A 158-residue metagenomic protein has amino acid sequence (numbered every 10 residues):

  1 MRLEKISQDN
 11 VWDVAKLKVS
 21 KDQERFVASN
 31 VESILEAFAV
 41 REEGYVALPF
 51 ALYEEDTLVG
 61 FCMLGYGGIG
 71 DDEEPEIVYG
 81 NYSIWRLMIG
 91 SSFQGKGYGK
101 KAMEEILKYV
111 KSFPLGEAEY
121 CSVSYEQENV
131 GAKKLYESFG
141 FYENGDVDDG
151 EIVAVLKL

Functional and structural regions predicted by a protein language model:
M1-R2: Extreme N-terminal starter segment of soluble prokaryotic enzymes
K5-S92, Y109-L115, G145-D148: Acetyl-CoA-dependent GNAT
G90-S92, K96, Q127-E128: Active-site acidic-Proline motif in GNAT/NAT acetyltransferases
F93, G97-E105: Conserved acetyl-CoA pyrophosphate-binding loop and the N-cap/start of the following alpha-helix in GNAT-like
K100, E126-G145: Conserved active-site alpha-helix within GNAT-family acetyltransferase domains
E117-K133, D149-I152: Conserved beta-strand-loop-alpha-helix junction that forms the acyl-donor binding cleft
Y142, D146-L158: Terminal substrate-recognition subdomain of acyl/acetyltransferases
